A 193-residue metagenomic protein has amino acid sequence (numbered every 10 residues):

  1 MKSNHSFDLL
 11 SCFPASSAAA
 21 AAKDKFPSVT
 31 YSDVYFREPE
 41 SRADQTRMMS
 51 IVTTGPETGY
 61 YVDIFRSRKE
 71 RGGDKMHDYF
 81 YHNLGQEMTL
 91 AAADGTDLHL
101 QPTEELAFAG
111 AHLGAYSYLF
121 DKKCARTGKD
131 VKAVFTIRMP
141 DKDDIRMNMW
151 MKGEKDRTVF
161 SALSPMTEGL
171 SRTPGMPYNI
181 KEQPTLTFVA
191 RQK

Functional and structural regions predicted by a protein language model:
M1-H112, K193: Catalytic and substrate-binding regions of extracellular carbohydrate-active enzymes, especially polysaccharide lyases
K2, K23-K25, R68-K69, K75 (+6 more regions): Context-gated lysine
S17-A19, S32-V34, S50, F120-K122 (+3 more regions): Sparse, context-dependent recognition of short Cys/His-centered cofactor- or disulfide-binding micro-motifs
F80-R157: Polysaccharide-binding surfaces and accessory modules of carbohydrate-active proteins
V134-K193: Beta-strand-rich recognition/accessory modules
